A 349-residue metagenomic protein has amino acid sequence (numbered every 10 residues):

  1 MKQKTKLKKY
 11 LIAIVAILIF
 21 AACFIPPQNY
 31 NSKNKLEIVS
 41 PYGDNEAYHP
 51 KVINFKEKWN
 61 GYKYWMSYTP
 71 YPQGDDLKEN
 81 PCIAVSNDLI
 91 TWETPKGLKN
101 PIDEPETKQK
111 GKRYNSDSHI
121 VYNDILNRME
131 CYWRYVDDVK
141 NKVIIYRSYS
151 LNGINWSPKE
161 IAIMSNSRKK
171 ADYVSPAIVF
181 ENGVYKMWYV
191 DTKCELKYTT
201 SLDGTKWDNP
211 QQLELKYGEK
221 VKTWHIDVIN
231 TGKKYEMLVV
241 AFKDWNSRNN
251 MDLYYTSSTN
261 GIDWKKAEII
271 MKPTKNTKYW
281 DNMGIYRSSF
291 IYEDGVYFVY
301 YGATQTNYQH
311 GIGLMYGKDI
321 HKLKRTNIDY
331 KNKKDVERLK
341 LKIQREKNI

Functional and structural regions predicted by a protein language model:
K2-V15: N-terminal Sec-pathway targeting helices
I14-P26: N-terminal type II signal-anchor transmembrane helix that functions as the membrane-insertion/stop-transfer segment
C23-I349: Carbohydrate-active catalytic/glycan-binding domains of CAZyme proteins, especially the secreted or lumenal ectodomains
